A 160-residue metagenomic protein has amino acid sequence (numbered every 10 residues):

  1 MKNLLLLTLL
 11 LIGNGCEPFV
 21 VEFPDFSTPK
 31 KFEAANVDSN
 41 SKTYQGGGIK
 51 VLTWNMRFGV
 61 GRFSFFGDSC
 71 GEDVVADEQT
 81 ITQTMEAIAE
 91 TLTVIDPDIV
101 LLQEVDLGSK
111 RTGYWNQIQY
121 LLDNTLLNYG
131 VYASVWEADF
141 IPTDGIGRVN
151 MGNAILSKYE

Functional and structural regions predicted by a protein language model:
L4-I12: Sec-dependent N-terminal signal peptides
G15-N153, K158: N-terminal, active-site-proximal structural segment of metallo-dependent hydrolase catalytic domains
